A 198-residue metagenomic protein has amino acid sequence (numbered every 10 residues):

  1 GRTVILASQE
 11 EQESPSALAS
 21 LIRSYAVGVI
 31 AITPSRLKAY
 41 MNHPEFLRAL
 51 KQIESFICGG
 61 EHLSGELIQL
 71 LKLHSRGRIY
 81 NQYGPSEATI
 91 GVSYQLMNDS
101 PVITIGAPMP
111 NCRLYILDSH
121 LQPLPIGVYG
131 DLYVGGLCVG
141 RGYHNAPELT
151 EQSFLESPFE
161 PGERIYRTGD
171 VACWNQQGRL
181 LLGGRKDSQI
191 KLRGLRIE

Functional and structural regions predicted by a protein language model:
R2-V4, S24-A31, M41-T104, R113: Gly/Ser/Thr-rich phosphate-binding loop
R2-Y25, A31-R36, H62-L63, R196-E198: ATP-dependent adenylate-forming carboxylate-activation enzymes
A7, I32-P34, C58-G60, Q82 (+3 more regions): Short hydrophobic "strand-cap" motifs at the C-terminus of beta-strands
E10, H43-P44, L70, A146 (+1 more regions): Residue-level signal for well-ordered alpha-helical positions
E10, S86, G136: Conserved AMP-binding
S16, K38-A39, G65, Q69 (+1 more regions): Alpha-helical elements of the RecA-like P-loop NTPase motor core of helicases
R78-N81, L96-E198: AMP-dependent adenylate-forming
